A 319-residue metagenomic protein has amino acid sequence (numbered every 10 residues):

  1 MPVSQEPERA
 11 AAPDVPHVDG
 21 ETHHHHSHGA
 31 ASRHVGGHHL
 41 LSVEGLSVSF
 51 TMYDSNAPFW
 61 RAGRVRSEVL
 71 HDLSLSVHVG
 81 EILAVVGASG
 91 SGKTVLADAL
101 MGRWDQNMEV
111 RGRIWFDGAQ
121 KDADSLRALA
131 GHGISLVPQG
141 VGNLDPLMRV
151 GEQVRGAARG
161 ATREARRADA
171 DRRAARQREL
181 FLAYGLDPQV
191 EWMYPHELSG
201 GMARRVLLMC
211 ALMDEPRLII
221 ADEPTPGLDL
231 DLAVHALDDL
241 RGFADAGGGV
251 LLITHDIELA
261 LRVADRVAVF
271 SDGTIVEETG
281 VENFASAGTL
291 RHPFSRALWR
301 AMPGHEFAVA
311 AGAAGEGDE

Functional and structural regions predicted by a protein language model:
P2, H23-H28, L182, S286-E319: C-terminal boundary and immediately downstream tail of ABC-type ATPase nucleotide-binding domains
R61-A62, N107, Q120-S135, E152 (+2 more regions): ABC ATPase NBD coupling module
G140, M148-G160: Q-loop/switch helix immediately C-terminal to the Walker
R172-Q189: Conserved ABC ATPase "signature" region
Y194-L198, M202: Conserved ABC ATPase signature
V206, A211-L212: ABC ATPase C-loop
M213-R217: A short, proline-enriched helix->beta-strand linker immediately N-terminal to the Walker B motif in ABC-type P-loop
T254-H255: H-loop/switch region of ABC-family ATPase nucleotide-binding domains
